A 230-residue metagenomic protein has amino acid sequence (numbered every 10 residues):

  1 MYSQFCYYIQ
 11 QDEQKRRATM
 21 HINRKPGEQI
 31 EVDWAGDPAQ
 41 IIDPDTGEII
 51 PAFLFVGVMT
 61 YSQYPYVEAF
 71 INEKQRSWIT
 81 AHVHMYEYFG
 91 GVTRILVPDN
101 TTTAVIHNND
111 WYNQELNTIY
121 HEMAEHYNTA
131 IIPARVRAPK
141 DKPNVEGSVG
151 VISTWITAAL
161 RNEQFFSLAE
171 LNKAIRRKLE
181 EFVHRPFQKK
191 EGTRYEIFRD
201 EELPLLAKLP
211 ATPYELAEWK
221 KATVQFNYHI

Functional and structural regions predicted by a protein language model:
S3, Y7-P65, R76-S77, P213-I230: Mobile-element integrase/transposase regions, centering on the N-terminal DNA-binding/Zn-coordinating module
Q4-Y8, A81, I119, M123 (+2 more regions): Alpha-helical scaffold elements adjacent to nucleotide-binding pockets in ATP/GTP-utilizing enzyme cores
E68-G91, L116: Active-site beta-loop-alpha junctions of metal-dependent nucleic acid enzymes, especially the RNase H-like/DDE
V92-Y112: Acidic/histidine-rich, metal-coordinating catalytic segments
P98-D99, D110-W111, I131-S153: RNase H-like two-metal-ion nuclease catalytic core shared by retroviral integrases and related mobile-element nucleases
I119, E125-K142, R161-N162: RNase H-like polynucleotidyl transferase catalytic core
V149-I230: Active-site-proximal acidic segments at structured loop/helix or strand boundaries that coordinate catalytic metals
